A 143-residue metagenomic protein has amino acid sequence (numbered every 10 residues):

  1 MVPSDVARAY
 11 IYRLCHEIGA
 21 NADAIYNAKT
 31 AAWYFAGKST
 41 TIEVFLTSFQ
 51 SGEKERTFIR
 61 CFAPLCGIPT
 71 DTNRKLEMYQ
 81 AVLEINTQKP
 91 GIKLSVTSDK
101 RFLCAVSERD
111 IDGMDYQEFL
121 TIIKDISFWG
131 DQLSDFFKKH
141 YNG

Functional and structural regions predicted by a protein language model:
M1-G52, Q88: Charge-rich, low-complexity N-terminal segments
V2-Y10, T70-M78, E118, I122-D125 (+1 more regions): Short amphipathic alpha-helical segments
L14-E17, A81-Q88, I122-F136: Conserved short hydrophobic interaction patches
Y26-T30, F136-G143: Short, surface-exposed recognition loops or helix-turn segments adjacent to catalytic cores
T30-A32, E53-F58, K100-F102: A generic structural signal for beta-strand entry/edge sites
I42-T70: A short acidic-to-branched-hydrophobic micro-motif
R60-F102: Short, internal acidic amphipathic alpha-helical interface segments that mediate docking to partner proteins
G91-K124, F128, Q132, N142: Well-ordered alpha/beta subsegment
